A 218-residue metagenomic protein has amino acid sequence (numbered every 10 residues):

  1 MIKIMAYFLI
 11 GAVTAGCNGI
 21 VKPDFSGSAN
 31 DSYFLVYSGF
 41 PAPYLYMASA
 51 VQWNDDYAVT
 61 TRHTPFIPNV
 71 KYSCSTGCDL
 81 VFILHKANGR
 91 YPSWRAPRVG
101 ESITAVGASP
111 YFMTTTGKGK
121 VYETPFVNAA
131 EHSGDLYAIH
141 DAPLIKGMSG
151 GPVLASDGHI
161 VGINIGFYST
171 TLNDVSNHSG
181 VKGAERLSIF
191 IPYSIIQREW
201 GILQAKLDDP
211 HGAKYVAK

Functional and structural regions predicted by a protein language model:
M1-I10: Sec-dependent signal peptide recognition, specifically the positively charged N-region followed immediately by
A15-G16: C-terminal motif of bacterial Sec signal peptides marking the signal peptidase cleavage site
G19-F25, N88-Y91, I165-K218: C-terminal cap/linker of serine protease catalytic domains
I20-D24, A29-C74: A conserved glycine-rich beta-strand in the N-terminal activation segment of trypsin-fold
V36, A50, D56, T60 (+8 more regions): Terminal peptide-recognition signature
L45-M47, R62, P68-K71, P110-K118 (+2 more regions): Active-site loop architecture of trypsin-fold serine endopeptidases
D56-T115, D209-A213: Conserved active-site neighborhood of the chymotrypsin/trypsin-like protease fold
R90-A138, P143-S149, N164-S176: Flexible, gly/ser-rich surface segments that form the specificity/activation loops bordering the active-site cleft
